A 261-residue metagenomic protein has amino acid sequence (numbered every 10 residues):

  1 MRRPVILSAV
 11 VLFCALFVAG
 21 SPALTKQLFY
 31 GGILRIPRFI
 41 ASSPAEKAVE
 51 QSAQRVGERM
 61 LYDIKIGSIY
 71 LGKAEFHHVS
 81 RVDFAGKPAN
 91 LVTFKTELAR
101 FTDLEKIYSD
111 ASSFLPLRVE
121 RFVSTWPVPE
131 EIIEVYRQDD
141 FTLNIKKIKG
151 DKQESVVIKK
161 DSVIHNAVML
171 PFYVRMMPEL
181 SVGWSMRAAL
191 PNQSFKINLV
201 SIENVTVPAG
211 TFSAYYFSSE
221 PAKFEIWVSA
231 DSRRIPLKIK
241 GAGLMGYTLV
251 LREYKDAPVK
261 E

Functional and structural regions predicted by a protein language model:
M1-A9: Bacterial N-terminal signal peptides that target proteins for export
A9-A19: Bacterial N-terminal signal peptides
L24-Q138, M176-E261: Acidic, serine/threonine-rich low-complexity disordered tracts
T125-H165: Hydrophobic, well-structured mid-protein blocks that either form specific transmembrane helices
D161-E179: Short, polar/charged, low-complexity connector loops/linkers at domain or secondary-structure junctions
